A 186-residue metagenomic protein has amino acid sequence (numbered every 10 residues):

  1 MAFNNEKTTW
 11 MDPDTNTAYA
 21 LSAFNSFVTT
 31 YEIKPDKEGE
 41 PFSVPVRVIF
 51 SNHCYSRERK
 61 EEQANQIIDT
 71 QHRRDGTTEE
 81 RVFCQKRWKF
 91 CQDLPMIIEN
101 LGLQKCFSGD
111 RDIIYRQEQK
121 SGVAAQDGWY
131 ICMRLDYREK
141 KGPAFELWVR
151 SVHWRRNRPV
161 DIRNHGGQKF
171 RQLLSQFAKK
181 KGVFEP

Functional and structural regions predicted by a protein language model:
M1-P186: Ribonuclease/tRNase effector modules and their secretory precursors
